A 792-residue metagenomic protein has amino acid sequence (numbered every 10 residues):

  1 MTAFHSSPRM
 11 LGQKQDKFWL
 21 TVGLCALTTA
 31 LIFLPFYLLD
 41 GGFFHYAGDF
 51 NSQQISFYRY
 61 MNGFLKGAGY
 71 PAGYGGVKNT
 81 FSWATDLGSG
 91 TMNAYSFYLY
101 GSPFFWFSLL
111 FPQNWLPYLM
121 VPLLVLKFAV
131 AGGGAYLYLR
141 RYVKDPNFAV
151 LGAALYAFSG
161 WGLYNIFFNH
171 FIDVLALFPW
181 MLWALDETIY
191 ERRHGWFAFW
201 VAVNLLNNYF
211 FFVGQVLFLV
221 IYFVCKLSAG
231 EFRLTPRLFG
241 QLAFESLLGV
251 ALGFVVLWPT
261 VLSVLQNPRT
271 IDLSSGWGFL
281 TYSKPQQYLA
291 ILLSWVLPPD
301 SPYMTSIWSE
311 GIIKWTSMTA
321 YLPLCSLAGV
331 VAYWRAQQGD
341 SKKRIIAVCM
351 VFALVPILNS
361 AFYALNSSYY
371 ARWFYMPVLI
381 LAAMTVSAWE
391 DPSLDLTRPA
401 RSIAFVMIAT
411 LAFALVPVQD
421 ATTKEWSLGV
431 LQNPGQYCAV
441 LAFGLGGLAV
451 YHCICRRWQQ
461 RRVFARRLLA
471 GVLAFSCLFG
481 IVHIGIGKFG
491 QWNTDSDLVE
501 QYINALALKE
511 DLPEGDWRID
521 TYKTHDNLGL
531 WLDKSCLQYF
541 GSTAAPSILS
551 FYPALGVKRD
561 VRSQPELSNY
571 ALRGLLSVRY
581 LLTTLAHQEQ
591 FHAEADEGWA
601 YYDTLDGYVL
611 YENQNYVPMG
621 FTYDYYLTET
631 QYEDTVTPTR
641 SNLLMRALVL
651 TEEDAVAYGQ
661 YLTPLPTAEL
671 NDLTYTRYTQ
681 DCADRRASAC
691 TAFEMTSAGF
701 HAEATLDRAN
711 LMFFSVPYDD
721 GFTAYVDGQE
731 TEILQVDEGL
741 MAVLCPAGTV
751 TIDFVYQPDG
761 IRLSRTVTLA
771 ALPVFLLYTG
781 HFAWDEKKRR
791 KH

Functional and structural regions predicted by a protein language model:
R9-M10, K14, Y661-H792: Active-site-proximal, structured, solvent-exposed surfaces of multi-pass membrane proteins that position macromolecular
K17-F50, L247-L262, F475-I481: Transmembrane signal-anchor helices characteristic of membrane glycosylation enzymes that use polyprenol
C25, T29, F128-R141, N147-S228 (+5 more regions): Membrane-embedded helix bundles of polyisoprenyl
T28-G132, A154-L175, V264-R269, W277-Y321 (+3 more regions): Membrane-interface coil-to-helix junctions
S52-I55, R59-A72, F239-L242, S246-A336 (+5 more regions): Periplasmic/ER-lumenal interhelical loops and adjacent helix-loop junctions in multi-pass membrane proteins
L87-S89, N93-F97, F475-N493, L508-V578 (+3 more regions): Extracytoplasmic/lumenal acceptor-recognition loop(s) of multi-pass membrane glycoenzymes
N93-Y98, P117-A129, L155-L182, I189-Y190 (+4 more regions): Membrane-interface micro-motifs in multi-pass membrane enzymes
T188, R192, F211, K342-Q501 (+1 more regions): Contiguous transmembrane helix-bundle modules in multi-pass membrane proteins
